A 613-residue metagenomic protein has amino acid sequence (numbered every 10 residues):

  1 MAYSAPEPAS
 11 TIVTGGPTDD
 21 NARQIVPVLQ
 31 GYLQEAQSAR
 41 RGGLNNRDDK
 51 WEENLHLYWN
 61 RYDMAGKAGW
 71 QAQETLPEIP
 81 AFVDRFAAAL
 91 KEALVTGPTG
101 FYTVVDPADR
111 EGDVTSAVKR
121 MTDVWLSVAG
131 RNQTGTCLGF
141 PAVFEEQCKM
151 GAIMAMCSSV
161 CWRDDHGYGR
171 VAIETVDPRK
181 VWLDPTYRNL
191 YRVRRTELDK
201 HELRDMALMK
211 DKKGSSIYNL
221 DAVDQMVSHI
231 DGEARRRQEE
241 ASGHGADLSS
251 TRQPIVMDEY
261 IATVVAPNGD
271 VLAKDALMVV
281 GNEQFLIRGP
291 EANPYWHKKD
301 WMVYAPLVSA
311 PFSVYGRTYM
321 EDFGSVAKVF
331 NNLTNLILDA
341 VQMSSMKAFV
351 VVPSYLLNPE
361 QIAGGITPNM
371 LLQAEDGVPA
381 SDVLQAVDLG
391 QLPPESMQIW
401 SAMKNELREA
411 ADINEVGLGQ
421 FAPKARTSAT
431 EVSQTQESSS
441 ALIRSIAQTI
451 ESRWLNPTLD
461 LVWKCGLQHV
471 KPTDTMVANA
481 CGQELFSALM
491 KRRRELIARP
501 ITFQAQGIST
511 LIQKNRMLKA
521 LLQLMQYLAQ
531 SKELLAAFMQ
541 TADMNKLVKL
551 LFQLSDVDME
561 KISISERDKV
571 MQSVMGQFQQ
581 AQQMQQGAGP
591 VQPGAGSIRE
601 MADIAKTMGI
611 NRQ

Functional and structural regions predicted by a protein language model:
M1-A273, G281, E395, I399-A402 (+2 more regions): Extended, helix-rich architectural segments
M1-Q71, D164, M209-K210, S215-S216 (+5 more regions): C-terminal anchoring/interaction modules
L29, F144, K200, V227 (+8 more regions): Generic alpha-helix initiation/capping and coil-helix boundary signal
L76, E111, T115-V118, T134-P141 (+7 more regions): Generic detection of long, well-ordered alpha-helical segments
F82-L94, P98, F140-A152, M320-A340 (+4 more regions): Short, Φ-rich (hydrophobic/aromatic) sequence segments
V118-T122, K200, F323, A327 (+3 more regions): Alpha-helix initiation and N-capping motif
K274-A276, G281-I366: Catalytic nucleotidyl-transfer cores of nucleotide-processing enzymes
